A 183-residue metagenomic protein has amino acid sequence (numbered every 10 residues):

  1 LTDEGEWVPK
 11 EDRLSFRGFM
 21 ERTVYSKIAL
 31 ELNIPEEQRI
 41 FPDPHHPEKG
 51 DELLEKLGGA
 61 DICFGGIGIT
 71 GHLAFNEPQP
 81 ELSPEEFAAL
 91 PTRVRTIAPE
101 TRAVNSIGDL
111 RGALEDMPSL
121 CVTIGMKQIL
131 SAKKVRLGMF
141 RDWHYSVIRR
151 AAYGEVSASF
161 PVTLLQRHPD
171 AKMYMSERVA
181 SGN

Functional and structural regions predicted by a protein language model:
L1-C63: Ligand-binding beta-strand-loop-alpha-helix segment within the catalytic cores of soluble metabolic enzymes
T2-D3, H46-G50, G71-F75, L82 (+2 more regions): Short, well-ordered, mixed-charge alpha-helical segments that flank or form enzyme active sites
K10, L14, G18, S119-T123 (+2 more regions): Electropositive phosphate-/nucleotide-binding environments in soluble metabolic enzymes
R39-D43, G112-P118, A151: Short, flexible loop segments at the rims of nucleotide/cofactor-binding pockets, characterized by
P42-H45, G66-I67, P78, P99-E100 (+2 more regions): Fold-independent oxyanion-binding glycine-rich loops and adjacent beta-strand/coil segments at enzyme active sites
K56-L82, V135: A glycine-rich beta-strand to alpha-helix segment that forms a phosphate/ribose-binding loop at ligand/cofactor sites
A74-I124: Class I SAM-dependent methyltransferase SAM-binding "motif I" and its flanking Rossmann-like core
T123-N183: ATP/nucleoside-binding phosphotransfer catalytic cores, i.e., glycine-rich phosphate-binding loops
